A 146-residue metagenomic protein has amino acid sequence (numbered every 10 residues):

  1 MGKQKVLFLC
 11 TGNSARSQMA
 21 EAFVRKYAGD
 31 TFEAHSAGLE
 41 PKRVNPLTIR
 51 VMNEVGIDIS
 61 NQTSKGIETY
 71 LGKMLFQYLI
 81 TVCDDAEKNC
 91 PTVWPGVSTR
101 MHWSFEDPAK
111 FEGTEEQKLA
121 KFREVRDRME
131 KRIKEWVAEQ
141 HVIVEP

Functional and structural regions predicted by a protein language model:
M1-Y70: Conserved active-site segments centered on acidic
G12-S14, D84-E87: Short glycine-rich anion-binding loops that position phosphate/pyrophosphate groups of nucleotides and phosphorylated
E21-F23, E87-T92: Intrinsically disordered, low-complexity boundary segments flanking structured domains
P41-R43, A86, D107-A109: Residue-level detector of flexible, active-site-proximal loop/helix-junction positions within diverse enzyme catalytic
K73-M74: A short, aliphatic-rich alpha-helical micro-motif
Q77: Conserved acidic residues
T81-V82, H102: Redox-cofactor binding/interface segments in oxidoreductases and associated redox assembly factors
N89-P146: Phosphate-binding/catalytic loops
